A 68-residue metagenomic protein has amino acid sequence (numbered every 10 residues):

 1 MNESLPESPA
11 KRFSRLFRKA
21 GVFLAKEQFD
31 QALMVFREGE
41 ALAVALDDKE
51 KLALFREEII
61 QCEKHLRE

Functional and structural regions predicted by a protein language model:
M1, E40-A41, D47-D48: Amphipathic alpha-helical segments of tetratricopeptide repeats
E58-E68: Alpha-helical linker/edge segments of TPR/alpha-solenoid repeat scaffolds and analogous pre-/post-domain helices
